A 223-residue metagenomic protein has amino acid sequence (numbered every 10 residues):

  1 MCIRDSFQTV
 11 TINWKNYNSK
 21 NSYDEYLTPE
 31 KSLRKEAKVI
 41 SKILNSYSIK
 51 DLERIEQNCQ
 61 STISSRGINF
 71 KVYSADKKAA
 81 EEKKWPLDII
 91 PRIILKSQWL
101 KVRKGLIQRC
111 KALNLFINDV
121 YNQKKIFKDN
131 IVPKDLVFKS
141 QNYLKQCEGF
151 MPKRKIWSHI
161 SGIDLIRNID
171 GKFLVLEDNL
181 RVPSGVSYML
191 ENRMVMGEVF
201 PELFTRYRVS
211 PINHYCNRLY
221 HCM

Functional and structural regions predicted by a protein language model:
R4-M223: Preference for protein termini
